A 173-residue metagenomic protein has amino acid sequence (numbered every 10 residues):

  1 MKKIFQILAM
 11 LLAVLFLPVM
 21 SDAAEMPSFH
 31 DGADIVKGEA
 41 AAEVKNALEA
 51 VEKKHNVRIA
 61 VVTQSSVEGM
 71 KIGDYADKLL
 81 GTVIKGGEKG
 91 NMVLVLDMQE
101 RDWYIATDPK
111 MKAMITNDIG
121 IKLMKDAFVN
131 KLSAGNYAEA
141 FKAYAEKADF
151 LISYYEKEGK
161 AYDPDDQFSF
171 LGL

Functional and structural regions predicted by a protein language model:
K3-A23: Sec-dependent N-terminal signal peptides of Gram-positive bacterial secreted proteins and lipoproteins
D22-G172: Folded, non-transmembrane soluble domains that reside on the lumenal/extracytoplasmic side of membranes
